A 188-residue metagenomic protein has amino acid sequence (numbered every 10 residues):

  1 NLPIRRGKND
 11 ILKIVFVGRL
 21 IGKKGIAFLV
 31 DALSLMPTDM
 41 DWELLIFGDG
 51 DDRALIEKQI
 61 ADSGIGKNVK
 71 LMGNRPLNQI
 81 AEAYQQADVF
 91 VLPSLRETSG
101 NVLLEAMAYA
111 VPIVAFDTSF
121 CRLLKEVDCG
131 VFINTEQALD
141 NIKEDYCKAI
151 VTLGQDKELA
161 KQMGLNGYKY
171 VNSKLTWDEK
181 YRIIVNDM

Functional and structural regions predicted by a protein language model:
V15-L71, N78-Q79: A conserved nucleotide-sugar
N74-R75, E82-A87: Short alpha-helical donor nucleotide-sugar binding micro-motif in glycosyltransferases
D88, A110-P112: A short alpha->beta transition loop at the rim of the catalytic pocket in nucleotide-sugar-dependent
L95: Aromatic "clamp/platform" in nucleotide-sugar-dependent glycosyltransferases that forms part of the donor/acceptor
P112-A115, R122: Short hydrophobic beta-strand element within catalytic cores of glycosyltransferases and related nucleotide-activated
R122-V151: Change "using UDP/GDP/dTDP sugars" to "using nucleotide sugars
T152, L159-S173, I183: A short, well-ordered alpha-helix in the C-terminal region of glycosyltransferases
